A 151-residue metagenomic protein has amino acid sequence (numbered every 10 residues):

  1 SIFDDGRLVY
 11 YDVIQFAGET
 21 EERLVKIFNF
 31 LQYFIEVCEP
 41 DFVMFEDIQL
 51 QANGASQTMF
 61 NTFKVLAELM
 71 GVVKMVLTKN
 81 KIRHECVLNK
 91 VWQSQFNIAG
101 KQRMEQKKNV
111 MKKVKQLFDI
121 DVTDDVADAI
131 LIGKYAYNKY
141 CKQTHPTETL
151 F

Functional and structural regions predicted by a protein language model:
S1-F151: Phosphate- and other anionic-substrate recognition elements at nucleic-acid/protein interfaces
